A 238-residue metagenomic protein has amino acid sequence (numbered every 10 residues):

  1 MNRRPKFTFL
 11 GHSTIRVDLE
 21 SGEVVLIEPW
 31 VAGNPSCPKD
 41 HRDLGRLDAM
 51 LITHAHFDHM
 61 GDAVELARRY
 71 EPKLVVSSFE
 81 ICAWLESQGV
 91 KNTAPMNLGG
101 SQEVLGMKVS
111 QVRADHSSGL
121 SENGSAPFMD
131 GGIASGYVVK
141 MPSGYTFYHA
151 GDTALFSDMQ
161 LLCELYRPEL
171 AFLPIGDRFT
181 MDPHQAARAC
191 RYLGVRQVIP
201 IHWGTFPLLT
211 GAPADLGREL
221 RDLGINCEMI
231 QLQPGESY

Functional and structural regions predicted by a protein language model:
M1-V25, W30-P35, K108, D115 (+2 more regions): Zn-dependent metallo-beta-lactamase
L10, R16-H56, G61-R69, E80 (+2 more regions): Pre-active-site segment of Zn-dependent metallo-hydrolases
V17-S21, V104-L105, V139-S143: Active-site beta-strand termini and strand-to-loop segments that position acidic
L26-E28, L47-A55, V75-S78, F147-T153 (+3 more regions): Active-site neighborhood of phospho(di)ester-bond hydrolases with catalytic His/Asp-centered motifs
G33-N34, H56-G61, C82-W84, G100-E103 (+4 more regions): Active-site environment of divalent metal-dependent phosphoester hydrolases
A63-A67, K73-G100, M107-S118: Glycine/small-residue-rich loop that forms an oxyanion/phosphate-binding "nest" at active or ligand-binding sites
L74, E86-S101, A187-Y238: Binuclear metal-ion centers of metallo-dependent hydrolases, dominated by the metallo-beta-lactamase
E122-Y192: Active-site-proximal loop/helix segments of hydrolase catalytic cores
